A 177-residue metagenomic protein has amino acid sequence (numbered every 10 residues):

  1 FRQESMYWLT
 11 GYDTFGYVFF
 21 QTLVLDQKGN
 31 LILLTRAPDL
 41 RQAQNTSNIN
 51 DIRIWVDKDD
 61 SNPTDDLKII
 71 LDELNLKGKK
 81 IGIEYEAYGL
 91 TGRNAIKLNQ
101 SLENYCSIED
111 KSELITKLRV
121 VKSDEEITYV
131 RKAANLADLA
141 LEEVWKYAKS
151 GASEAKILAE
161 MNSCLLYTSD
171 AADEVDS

Functional and structural regions predicted by a protein language model:
F1-L139: A composition/biophysics-driven feature that prefers long, compositionally simple stretches
T14, E154, D173: Short, flexible micro-motifs
A134-V144, E154, M161: Active-site pocket-lining segments that scaffold enzyme catalytic pockets across diverse folds
Y147, C164: Short alpha-helical functional segments enriched in proximate histidine and acidic residues
K149-I157: Short, charged, surface-exposed loops that flank catalytic or proteolytic processing sites
Y167-S177: Single conserved hydrophobic/aromatic residue that forms the stacking wall/gate of nucleotide- or nucleobase-binding
